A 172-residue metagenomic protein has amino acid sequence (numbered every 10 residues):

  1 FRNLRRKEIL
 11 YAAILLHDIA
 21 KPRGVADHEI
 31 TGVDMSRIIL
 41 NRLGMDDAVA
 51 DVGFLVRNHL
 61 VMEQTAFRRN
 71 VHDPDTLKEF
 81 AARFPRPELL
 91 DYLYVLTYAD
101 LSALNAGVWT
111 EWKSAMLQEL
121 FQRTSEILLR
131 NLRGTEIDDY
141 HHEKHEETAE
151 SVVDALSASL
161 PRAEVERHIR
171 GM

Functional and structural regions predicted by a protein language model:
F1-H28, I38-D47: Acidic/His-rich, divalent-metal-binding segments that scaffold phosphate/diphosphate chemistry
L10-H17, I30-D34, I38, A50 (+4 more regions): Feature representing long, continuous alpha-helical segments
A13-I19, R23, H59-L60, L96-S102 (+2 more regions): Generic structural signal for hydrophobic core residues of well-folded globular domains
A20-R23, I30-G32, R42, V61-T65 (+1 more regions): Flexible loop/turn segments at secondary-structure boundaries
P22-I30, D47, D51, V56 (+6 more regions): A glycine- and charged-residue-rich anion-binding loop/surface
H28-T31, R69-P74, T110-S114: Short secondary-structure boundary/capping segments
N41-Y98: Acidic/histidine-rich catalytic neighborhood
D75, E79-M172: Regulatory modules associated with amino-acid/nitrogen control
